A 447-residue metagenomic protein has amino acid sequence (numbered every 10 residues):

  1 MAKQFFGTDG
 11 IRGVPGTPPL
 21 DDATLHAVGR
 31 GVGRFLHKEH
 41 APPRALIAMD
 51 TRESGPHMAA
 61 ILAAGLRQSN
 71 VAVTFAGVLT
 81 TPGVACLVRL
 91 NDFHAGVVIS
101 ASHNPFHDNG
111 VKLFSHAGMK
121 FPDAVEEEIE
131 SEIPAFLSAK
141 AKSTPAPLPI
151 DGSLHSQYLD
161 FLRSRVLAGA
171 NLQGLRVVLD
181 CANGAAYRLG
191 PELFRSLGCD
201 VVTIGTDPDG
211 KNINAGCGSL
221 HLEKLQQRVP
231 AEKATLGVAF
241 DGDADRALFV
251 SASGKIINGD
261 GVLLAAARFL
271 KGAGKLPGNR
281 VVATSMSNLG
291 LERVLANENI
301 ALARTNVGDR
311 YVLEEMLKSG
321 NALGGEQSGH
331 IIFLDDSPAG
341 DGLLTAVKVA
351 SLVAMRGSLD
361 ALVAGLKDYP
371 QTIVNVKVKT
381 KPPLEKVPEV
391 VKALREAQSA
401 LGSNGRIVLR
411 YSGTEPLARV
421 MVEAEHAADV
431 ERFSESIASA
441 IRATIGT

Functional and structural regions predicted by a protein language model:
M1, V14, N109-E232: Gly/Ser/Thr-enriched, mixed-charge loops and adjacent short helices that form phosphate/oxyanion-binding elements
M1-A64, Q68-S69, H94, L148-L175: An N-terminal, well-structured beta->alpha segment
F6-G7, I47, V73-G77, V98-I99 (+7 more regions): General beta-strand structural signal in soluble alpha/beta enzymes
R34-K38, P42-D108, E192-V250: N-terminal small/polar loop signature for handling phosphorylated ligands or for N-terminal nucleophile
T51-P56, N104, N183-Y187, A244-D245 (+2 more regions): Gly/Ser/Thr-rich loops at beta-strand to alpha-helix junctions that form or flank small-molecule/cofactor-binding
G83, E127-D160, S164, A252-G325 (+1 more regions): Proline/glycine-rich low-complexity loops and linkers
L236, A273-T447: Phosphate-binding and adjacent anionic-ligand microenvironments
